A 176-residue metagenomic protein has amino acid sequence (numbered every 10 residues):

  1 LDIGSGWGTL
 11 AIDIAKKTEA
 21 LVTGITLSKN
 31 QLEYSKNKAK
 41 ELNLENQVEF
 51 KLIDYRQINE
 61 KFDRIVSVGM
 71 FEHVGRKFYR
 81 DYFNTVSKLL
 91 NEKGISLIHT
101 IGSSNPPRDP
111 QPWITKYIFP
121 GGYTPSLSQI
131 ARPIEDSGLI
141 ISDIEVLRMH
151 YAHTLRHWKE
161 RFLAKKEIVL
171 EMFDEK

Functional and structural regions predicted by a protein language model:
T9-T18: Conserved SAM-binding loop of SAM-dependent methyltransferases across substrates and taxa, primarily the Class I
L21-T26: Conserved SAM-binding motif I beta-strand of class I
S35-K36: Conserved SAM-binding loop
L42-Y55: Conserved SAM-binding strand-loop segment of SAM-dependent methyltransferases
R56-I65: A short acidic, Gly/Pro-enriched loop at the edge of an enzyme's catalytic core that lines a small-molecule cofactor
R80-E92: A short glycine-rich, Lys/Arg-flanked "PGG" loop and its adjoining helix->strand segment in the class I
K93-I101: Conserved beta-strand signature within the Rossmann-like core of class I S-adenosyl-L-methionine
G102-K176: Substrate-binding/catalytic lobe of Class I Rossmann-like enzymes that use SAM or dcSAM, i.e., the mid-to-C-terminal
